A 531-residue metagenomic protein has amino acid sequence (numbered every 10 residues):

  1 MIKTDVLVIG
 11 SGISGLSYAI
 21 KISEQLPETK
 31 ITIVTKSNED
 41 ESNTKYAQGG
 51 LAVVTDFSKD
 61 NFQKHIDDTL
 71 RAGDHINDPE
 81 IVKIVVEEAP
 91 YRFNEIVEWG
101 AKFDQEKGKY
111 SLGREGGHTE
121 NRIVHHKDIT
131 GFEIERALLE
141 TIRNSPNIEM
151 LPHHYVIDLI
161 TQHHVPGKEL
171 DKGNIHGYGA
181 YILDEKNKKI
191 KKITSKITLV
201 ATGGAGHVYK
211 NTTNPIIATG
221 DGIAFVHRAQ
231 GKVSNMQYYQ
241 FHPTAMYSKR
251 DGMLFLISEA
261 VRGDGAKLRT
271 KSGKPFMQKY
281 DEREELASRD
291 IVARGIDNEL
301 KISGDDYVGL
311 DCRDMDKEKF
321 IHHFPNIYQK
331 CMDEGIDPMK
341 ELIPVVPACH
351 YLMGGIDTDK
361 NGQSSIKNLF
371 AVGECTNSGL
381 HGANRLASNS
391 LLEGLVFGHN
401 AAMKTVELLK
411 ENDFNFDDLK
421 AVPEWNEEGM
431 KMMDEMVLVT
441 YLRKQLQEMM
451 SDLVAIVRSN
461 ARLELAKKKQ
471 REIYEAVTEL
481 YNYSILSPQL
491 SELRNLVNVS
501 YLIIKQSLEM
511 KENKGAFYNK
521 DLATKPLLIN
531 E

Functional and structural regions predicted by a protein language model:
M1-D5, Y18-K21, Q25-K30, N38-D40 (+10 more regions): Glycine- and aromatic-enriched mobile tails/lids
I2-T4, K188-I197, S365-I366: Core beta-strand elements of the Rossmann-like FAD/NAD(P) dinucleotide-binding domain in flavoenzyme oxidoreductases
S11-I13: Glycine-rich Rossmann-fold phosphate-binding loop(s) that bind the pyrophosphate of adenine dinucleotide cofactors
E39, F225, G231-D337, K404 (+1 more regions): An anion/pyrophosphate-binding glycine-rich loop and adjacent beta-alpha core in soluble alpha-beta enzymes
V53-V85: Glycine-rich active-site loop/strand segments that organize a redox cofactor
N77-P90, R122-E140, L151, T212-G220 (+2 more regions): Short beta-strand to alpha-helix junction loop
V97-K189, A201, A245-S248: Conserved redox-cofactor binding core of oxidoreductases
K186, S195-I197, A201-G206, C375-T376: Glycine-/small-residue-rich beta->alpha transition segments that form the dinucleotide
